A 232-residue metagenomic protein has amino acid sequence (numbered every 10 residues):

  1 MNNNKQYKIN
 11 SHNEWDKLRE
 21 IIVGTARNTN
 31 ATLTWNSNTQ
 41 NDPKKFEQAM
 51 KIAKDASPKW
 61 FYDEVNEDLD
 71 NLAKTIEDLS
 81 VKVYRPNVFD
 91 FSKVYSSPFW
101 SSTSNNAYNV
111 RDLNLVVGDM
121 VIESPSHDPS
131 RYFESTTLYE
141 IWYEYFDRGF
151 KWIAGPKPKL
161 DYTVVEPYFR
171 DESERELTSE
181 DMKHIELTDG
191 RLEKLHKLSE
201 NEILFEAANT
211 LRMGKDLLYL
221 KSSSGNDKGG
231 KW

Functional and structural regions predicted by a protein language model:
M1-W232: The feature marks the mature, well-folded catalytic cores of soluble enzymes
